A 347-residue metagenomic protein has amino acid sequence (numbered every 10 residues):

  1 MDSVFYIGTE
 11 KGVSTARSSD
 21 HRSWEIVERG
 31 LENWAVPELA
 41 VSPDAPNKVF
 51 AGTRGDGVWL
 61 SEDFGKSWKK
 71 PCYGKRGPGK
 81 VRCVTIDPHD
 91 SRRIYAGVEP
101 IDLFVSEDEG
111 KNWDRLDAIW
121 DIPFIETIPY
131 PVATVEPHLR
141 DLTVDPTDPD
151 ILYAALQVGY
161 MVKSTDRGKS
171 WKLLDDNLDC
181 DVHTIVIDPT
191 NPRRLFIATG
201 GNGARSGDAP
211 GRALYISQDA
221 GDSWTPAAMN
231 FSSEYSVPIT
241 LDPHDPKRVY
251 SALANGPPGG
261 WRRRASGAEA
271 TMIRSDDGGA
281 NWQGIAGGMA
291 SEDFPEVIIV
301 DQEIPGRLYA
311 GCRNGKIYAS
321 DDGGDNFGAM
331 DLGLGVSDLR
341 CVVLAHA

Functional and structural regions predicted by a protein language model:
M1-A347: Beta-propeller blade termini and top-face loops
